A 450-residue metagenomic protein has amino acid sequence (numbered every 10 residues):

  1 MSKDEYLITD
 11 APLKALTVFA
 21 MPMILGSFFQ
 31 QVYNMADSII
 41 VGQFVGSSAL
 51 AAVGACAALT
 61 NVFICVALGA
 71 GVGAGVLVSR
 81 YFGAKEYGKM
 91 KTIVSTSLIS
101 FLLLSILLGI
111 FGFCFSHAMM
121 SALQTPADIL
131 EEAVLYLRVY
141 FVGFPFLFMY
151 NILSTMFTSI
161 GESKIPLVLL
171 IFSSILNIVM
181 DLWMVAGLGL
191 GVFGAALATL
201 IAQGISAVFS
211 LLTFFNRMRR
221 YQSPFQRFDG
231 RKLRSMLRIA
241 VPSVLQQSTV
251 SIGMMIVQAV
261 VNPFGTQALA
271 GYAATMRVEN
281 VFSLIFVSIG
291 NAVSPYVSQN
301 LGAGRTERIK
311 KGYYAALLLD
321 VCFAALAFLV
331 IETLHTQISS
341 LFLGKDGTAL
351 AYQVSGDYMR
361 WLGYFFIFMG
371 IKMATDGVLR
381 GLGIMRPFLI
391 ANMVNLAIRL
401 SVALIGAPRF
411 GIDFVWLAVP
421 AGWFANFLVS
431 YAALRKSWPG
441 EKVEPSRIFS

Functional and structural regions predicted by a protein language model:
M1-A20, V78-G143, G187-V241, V297-Y364 (+1 more regions): Short alpha-helical transmembrane segments in multi-pass integral membrane proteins
T9, L13-V32, A36, L59-V66 (+7 more regions): Residue-level signal for short hydrophobic patches within transmembrane helices of multi-pass membrane transporters
V18, V41-N61, A127-E132, V192-F193 (+4 more regions): Interfacial/gating helices of multi-pass transporter permease domains
V18-D37, V139, S173, A202-S206 (+3 more regions): Transmembrane helical elements of multi-pass membrane transporters/channels
F28, V32-L50, M120-A127, W183-L190 (+4 more regions): Helix-terminus/linker motif at the lipid-water interface of multi-pass membrane proteins
L50-I110, L147-P166, G271-H335, M369-G383 (+1 more regions): Small-residue-rich hydrophobic transmembrane alpha-helices
V62-C65, N177-D181, S206-L211, V281-L284 (+3 more regions): Hydrophobic transmembrane alpha-helices of multi-pass small-molecule transporters
G71, Y140-T158, P166-S174, A195-V208 (+4 more regions): Short runs within selected transmembrane alpha-helices of multi-pass transporters and secretion channels
